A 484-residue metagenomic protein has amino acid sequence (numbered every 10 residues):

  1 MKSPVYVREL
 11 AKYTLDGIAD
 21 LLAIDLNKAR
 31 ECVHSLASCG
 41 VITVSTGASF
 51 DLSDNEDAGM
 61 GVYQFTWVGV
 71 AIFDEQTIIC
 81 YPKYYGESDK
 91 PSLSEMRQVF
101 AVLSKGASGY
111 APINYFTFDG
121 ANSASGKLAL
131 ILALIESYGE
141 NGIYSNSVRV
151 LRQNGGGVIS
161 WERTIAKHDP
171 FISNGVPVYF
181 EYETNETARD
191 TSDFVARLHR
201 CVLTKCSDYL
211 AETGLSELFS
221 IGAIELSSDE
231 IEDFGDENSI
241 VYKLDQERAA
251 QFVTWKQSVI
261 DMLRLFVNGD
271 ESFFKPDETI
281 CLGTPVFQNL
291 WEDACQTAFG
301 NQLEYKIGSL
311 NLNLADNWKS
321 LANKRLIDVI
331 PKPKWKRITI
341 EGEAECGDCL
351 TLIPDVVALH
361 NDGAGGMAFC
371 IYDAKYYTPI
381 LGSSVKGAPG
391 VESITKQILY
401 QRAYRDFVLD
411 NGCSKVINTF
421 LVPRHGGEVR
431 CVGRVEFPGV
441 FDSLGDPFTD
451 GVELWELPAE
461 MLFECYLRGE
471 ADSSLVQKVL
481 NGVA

Functional and structural regions predicted by a protein language model:
M1-L244, Q251-P276, K478-A484: Terminal, charged accessory segments of proteins
M1-L52, P276-A484: Catalytic core segments in nucleotide and nucleic-acid processing enzymes
